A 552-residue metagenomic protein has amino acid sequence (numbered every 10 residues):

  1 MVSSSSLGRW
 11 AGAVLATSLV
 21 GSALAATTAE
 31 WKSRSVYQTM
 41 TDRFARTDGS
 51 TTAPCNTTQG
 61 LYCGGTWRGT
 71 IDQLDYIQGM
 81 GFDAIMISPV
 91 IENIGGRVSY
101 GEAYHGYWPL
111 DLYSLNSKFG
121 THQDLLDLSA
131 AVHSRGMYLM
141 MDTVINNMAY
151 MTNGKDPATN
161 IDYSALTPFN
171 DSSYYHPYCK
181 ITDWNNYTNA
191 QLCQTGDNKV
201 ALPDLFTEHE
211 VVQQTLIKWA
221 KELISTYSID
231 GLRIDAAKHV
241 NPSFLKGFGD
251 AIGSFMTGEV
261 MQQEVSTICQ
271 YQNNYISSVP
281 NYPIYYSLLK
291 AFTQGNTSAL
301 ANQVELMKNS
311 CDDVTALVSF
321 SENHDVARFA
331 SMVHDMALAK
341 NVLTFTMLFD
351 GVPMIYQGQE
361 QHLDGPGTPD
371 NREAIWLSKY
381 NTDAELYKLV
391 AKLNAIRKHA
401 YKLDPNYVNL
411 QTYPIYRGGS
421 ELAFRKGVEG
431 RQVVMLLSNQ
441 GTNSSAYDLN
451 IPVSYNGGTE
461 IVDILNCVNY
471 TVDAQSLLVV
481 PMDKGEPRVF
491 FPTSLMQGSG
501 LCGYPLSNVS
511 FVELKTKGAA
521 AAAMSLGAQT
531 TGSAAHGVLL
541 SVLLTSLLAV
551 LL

Functional and structural regions predicted by a protein language model:
M1-V14, A535-L539, L552: Classical eukaryotic N-terminal signal peptides for Sec-dependent ER targeting/secretion, especially the positively
V2, V14-T27, L548-L552: N-terminal signal peptide
T28-S35, M40-Y227, P242-M261, V265-I268: Substrate-binding/active-site clefts of carbohydrate-active enzymes
S129, H133, N147, A158 (+6 more regions): Active-site-proximal helices and loops of the catalytic beta/alpha 8
Y356-Q361: Short acidic/histidine-rich active-site segments
S525-L552: Cleavable C-terminal sorting propeptides in eukaryotic secreted/cell-surface proteins
